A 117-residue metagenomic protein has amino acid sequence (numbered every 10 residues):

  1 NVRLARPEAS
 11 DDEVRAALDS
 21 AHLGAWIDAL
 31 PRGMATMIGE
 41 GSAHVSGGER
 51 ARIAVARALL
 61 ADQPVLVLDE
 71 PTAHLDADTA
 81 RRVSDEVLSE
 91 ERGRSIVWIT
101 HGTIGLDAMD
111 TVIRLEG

Functional and structural regions predicted by a protein language model:
N1-E40, S84-D85, G93: ABC ATPase nucleotide-binding domain helical subdomain, centered on the C-loop/LSGGQ "ABC signature"
V55: Hydrophobic anchor residue at the start of the ABC signature
L60-P64: A short, proline-enriched helix->beta-strand linker immediately N-terminal to the Walker B motif in ABC-type P-loop
L66-E70: Catalytic Walker B motif of ABC-type/P-loop ATPase nucleotide-binding domains
A80-R92, I104: Helical segment within the ABC ATPase nucleotide-binding domain
G93-H101: Conserved H-loop
D107-R114: Conserved catalytic segment of ABC-fold P-loop ATPases
